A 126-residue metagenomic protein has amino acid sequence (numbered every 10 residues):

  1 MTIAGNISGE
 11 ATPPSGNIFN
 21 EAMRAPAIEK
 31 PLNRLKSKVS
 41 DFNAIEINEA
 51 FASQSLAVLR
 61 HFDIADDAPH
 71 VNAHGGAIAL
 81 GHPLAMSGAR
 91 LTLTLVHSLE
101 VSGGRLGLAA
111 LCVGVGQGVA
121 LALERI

Functional and structural regions predicted by a protein language model:
M1-S8: N-terminal low-complexity segments that are often proline-rich with Ser/Thr-Pro
S8-I126: Claisen-condensing/thiolase-fold acyl-transfer catalytic domains that form or cleave C-C bonds in fatty acid
